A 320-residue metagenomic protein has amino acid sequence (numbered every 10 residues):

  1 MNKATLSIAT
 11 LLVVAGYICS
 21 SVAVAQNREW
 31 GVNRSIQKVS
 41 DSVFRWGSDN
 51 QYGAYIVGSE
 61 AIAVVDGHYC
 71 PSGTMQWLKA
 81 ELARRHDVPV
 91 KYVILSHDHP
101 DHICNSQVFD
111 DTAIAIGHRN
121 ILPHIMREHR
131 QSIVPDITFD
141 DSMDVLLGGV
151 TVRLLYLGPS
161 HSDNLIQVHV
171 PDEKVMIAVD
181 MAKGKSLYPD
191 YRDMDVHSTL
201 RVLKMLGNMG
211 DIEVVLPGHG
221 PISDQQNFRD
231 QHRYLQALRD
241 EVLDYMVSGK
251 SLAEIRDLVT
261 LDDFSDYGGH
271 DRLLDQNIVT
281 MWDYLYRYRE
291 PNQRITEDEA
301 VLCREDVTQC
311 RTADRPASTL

Functional and structural regions predicted by a protein language model:
M1-L11: Bacterial N-terminal signal peptides that target proteins for export
A9-S20: Bacterial N-terminal signal peptides
Q26, N208-G210, I222-L320: Accessory terminal helices/loops
N33-A80, Q167-V170, K174-D180: Conserved beta-strand hairpin/beta-sheet module of binuclear metal-dependent hydrolase folds, prominently
K38, R119-N164, V170-D172, V202-L203: Metallo-beta-lactamase
S42, I56, D66, L82 (+10 more regions): Divalent metal-coordination and catalytic microenvironments
I62, Y69-C70, T151, L157-S160 (+1 more regions): Metallo-beta-lactamase
A80-L146: Active-site HxH/HxHxD metal-binding segment of metal-dependent hydrolases
